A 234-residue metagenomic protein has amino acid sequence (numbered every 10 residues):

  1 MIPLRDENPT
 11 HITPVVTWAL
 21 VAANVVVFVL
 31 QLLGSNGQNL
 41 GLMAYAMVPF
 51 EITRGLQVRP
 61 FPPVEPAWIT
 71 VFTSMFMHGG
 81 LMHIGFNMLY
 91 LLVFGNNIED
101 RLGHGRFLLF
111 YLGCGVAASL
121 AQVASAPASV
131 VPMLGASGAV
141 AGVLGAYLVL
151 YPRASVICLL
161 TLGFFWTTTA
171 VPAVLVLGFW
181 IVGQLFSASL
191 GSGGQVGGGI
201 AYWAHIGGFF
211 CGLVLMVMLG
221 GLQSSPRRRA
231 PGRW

Functional and structural regions predicted by a protein language model:
M1-W234: A detector for small-residue-rich transmembrane helices and their helix-helix packing motifs
